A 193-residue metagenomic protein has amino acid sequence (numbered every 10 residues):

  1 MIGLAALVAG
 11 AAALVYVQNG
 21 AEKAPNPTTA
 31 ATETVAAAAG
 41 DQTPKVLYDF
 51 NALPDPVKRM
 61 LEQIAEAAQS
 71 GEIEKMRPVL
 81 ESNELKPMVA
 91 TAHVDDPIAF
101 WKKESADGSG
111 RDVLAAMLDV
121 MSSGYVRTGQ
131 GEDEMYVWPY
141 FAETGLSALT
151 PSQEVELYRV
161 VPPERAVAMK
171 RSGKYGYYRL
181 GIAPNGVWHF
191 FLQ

Functional and structural regions predicted by a protein language model:
M1-G3, L47, E66: Short, flexible active-site loop motifs that bind/organize anionic cofactors or intermediates
I2-A12: Core hydrophobic alpha-helical transmembrane segments of single-pass membrane proteins
G10-E62, R77-Q193: C-terminal-biased regions
I64-M76: Short helix-adjacent coil turns
